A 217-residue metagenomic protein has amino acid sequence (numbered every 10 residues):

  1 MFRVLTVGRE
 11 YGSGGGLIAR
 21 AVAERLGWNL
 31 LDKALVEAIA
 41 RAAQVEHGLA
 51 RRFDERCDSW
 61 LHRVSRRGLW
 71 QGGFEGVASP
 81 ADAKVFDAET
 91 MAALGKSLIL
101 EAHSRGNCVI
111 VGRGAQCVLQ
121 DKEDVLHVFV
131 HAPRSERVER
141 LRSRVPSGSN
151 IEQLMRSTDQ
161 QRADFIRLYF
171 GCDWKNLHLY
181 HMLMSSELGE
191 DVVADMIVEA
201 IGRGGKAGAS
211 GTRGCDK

Functional and structural regions predicted by a protein language model:
M1-L5, G106: Pre-Walker A (Motif I) flank of P-loop NTPase domains
T6-R20: Glycine-rich phosphate-binding P-loop
N29-A40: Short beta-strand-centered segment that lines the nucleotide-binding/catalytic pocket of NTP-utilizing
A40-N107: ATP-dependent small-molecule kinase phosphotransfer cores that center on conserved nucleotide phosphate-binding segments
C57-R66, W70, G148-D191: Small-molecule kinase domains that catalyze NTP-dependent phosphoryl transfer to phosphate-bearing small molecules
K96-L100, G171-K217: NTP-dependent small-molecule kinase module
A102, C108, G114-D121, R142: RNA pseudouridine synthases
D121-R144, G148-S157: Conserved phosphate-donor/acceptor-positioning beta-strand/loop module used by diverse small-molecule
